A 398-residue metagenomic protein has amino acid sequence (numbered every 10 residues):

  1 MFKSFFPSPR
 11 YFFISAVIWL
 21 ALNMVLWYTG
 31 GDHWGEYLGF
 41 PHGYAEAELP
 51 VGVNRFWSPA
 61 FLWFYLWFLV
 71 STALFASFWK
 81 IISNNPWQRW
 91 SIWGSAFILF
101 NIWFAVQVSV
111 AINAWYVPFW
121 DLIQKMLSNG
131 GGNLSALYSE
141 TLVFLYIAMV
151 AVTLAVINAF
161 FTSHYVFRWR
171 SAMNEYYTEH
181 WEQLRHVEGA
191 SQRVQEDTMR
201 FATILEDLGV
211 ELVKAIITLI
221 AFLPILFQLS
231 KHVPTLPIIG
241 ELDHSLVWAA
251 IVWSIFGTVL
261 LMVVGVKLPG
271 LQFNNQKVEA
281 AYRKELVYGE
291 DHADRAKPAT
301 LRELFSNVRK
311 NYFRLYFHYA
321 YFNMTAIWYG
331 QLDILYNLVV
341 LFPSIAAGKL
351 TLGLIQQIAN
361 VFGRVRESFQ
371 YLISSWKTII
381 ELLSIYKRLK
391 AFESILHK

Functional and structural regions predicted by a protein language model:
F6-W19, R55-S77, P86-V108, S128-F167 (+3 more regions): Transmembrane-helix motif of ABC transporter permease domains
A21-Y37, A76-I82, A105-N129, A151 (+3 more regions): Juxtamembrane "helix exit" motif at the C-terminal ends of alpha-helical transmembrane segments in multi-pass membrane
G30-L38, K80-R89, I112-V117, V156-N174 (+2 more regions): Juxtamembrane/interface segments at transmembrane-helix termini
G94-S95, I102-W103, G209-L271, V340-P343: Transmembrane helices of ABC transporter permease
W169-V187, V266-N307, R366-I373, E381-E393: Short cytosolic helices in intracellular loops of multi-pass membrane proteins
E179-F222: Juxtamembrane loop-to-helix connectors within ABC transporter transmembrane domains
R200, K277-K284, Y288-Y336, T378-E381 (+1 more regions): An intracellular "coupling" helix at the cytosolic face of ABC transporter transmembrane type-1 domains
I225-I255, H318-Y386: Helix-loop-helix
